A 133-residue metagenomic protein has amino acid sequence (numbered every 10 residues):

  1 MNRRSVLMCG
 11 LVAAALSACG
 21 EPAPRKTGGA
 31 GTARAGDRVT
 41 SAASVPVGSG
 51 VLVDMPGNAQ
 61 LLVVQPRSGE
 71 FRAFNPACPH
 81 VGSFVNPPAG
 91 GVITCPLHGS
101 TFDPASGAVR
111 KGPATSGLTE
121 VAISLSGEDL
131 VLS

Functional and structural regions predicted by a protein language model:
M1-S17: N-terminal secretory signal peptides and thylakoid transit peptides that target proteins across membranes
M8, G20-A77, G82-G90, P104 (+1 more regions): N-terminal pre-ligand scaffold of iron-sulfur
V92-G99, V109-L118: Short cysteine/histidine-rich metal-coordination sites, predominantly Zn2+-binding motifs
